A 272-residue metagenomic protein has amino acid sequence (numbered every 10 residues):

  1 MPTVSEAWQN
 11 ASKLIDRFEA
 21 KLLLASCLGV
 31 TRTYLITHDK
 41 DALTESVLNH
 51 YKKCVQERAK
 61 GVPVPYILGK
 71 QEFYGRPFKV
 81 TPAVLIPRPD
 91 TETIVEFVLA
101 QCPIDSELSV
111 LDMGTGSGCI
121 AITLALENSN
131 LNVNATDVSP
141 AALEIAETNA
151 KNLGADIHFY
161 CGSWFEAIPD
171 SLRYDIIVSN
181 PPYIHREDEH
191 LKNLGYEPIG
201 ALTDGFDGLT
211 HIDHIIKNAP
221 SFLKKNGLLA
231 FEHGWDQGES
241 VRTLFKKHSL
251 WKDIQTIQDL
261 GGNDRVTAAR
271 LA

Functional and structural regions predicted by a protein language model:
M1-I36, K40-L43: Non-catalytic accessory regions of SAM-dependent methyltransferases
A25-A100: Conserved AdoMet
T33, G75, L191-A201: Short glycine/proline- and charge-enriched loop/turn segments that cap or connect secondary-structure elements
P65, I184, D236: Active-site beta-alpha loop architecture of Rossmann-like, nucleotide-cofactor-dependent enzymes
T93-N193, H214: Conserved SAM/SAH cofactor-binding pocket of Class I
T136-A142, G195-K224, L228, G234-Q237: Glycine-rich S-adenosyl-L-methionine
W235-K247: Short alpha-helix
K246-A272: Core SAM-dependent methyltransferase catalytic element
